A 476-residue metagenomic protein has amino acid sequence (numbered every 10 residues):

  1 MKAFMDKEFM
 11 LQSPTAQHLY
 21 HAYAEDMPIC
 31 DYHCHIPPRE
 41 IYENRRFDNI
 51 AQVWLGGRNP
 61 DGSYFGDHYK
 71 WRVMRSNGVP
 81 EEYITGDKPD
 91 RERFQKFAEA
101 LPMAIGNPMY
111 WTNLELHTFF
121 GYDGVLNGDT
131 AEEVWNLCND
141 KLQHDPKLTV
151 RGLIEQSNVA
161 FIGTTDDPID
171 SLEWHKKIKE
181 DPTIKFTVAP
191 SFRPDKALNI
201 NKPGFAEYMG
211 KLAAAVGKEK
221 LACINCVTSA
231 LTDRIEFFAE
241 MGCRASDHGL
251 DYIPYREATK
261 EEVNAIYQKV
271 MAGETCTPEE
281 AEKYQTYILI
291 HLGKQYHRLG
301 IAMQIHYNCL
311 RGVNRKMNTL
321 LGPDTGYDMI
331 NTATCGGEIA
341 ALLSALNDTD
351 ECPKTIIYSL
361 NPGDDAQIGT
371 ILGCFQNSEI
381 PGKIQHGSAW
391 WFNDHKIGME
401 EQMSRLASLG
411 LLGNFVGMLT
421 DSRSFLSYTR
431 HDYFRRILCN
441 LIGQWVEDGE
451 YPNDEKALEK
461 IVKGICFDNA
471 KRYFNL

Functional and structural regions predicted by a protein language model:
K2-L299, E351-P353, I357-G369, G373-L476: Metal-cofactor-binding active-site regions of metalloenzymes
E43-N44, K316-N318: Short secondary-structure transition/capping segments
M303-I305: C-terminal amphipathic alpha-helical interaction region
C309, N314: Hard-cation-handling environments
N318-G326: Short glycine/proline- and charge-enriched loop/turn segments that cap or connect secondary-structure elements
T332-I339: Divalent-cation-assisted or electrostatically stabilized phosphate/pyrophosphate-binding catalytic cores
L342-D348: Short, basic/hydrophobic alpha-helical segments
